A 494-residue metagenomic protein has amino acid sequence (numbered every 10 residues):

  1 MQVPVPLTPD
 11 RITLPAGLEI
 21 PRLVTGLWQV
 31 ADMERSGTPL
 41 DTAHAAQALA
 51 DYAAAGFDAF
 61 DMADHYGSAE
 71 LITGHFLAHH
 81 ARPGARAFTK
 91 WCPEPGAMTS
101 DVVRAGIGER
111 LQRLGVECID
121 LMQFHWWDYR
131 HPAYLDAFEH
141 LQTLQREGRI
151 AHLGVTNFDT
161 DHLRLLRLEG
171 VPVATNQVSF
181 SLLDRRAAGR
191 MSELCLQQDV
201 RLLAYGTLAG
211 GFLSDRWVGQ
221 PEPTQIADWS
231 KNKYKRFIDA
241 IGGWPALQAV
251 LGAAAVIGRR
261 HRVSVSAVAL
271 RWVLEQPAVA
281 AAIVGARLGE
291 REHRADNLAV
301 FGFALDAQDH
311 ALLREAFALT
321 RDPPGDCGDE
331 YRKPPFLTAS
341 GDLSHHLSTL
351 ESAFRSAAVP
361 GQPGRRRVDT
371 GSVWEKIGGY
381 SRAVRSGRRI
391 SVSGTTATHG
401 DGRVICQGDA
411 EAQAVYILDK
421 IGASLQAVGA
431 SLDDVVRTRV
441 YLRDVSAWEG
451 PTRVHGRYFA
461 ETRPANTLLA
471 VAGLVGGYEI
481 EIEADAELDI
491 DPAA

Functional and structural regions predicted by a protein language model:
M1-A85, S352-P363, G378, I405-G408 (+1 more regions): N-terminal binding-site loop/beta-alpha segment at the start of enzyme catalytic domains that lines or forms
Q2-D10, Q198-R201, P221, Q225-A249 (+4 more regions): Terminal-tail/helix-coil boundary detector
R11, A209-G210, T338-D419, A423-D433 (+1 more regions): N-terminal presequence-like segments and the immediate start of the first folded domain
T13, I20-V24, D58-A59, H65 (+10 more regions): Structural preference for beta-strand elements that scaffold enzyme active sites
L18, A187-W229, S264: Aromatic-lined glycan-binding groove of carbohydrate-active enzymes
T25, Y52, F60, T73 (+13 more regions): Conserved, mostly hydrophobic/aromatic
A48, V102-L111, H140, A254 (+1 more regions): Short, well-ordered amphipathic alpha-helical segments that serve as non-catalytic structural scaffolds within diverse
A50, A97-R186, V200-R201: Glycine/proline-rich, positively charged, aromatic-decorated active-site loop/lid region on the catalytic face
